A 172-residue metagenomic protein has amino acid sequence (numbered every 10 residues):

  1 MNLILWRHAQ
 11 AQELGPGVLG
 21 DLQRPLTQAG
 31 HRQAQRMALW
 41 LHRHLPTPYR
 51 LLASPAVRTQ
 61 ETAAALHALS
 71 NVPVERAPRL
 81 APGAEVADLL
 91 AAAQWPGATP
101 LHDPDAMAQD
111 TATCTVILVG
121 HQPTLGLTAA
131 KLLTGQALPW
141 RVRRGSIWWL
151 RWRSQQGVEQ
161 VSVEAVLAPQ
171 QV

Functional and structural regions predicted by a protein language model:
N2-A84, A91-W95, T111, P139: Active-site-proximal alpha-helix that buttresses catalytic centers in soluble enzyme cores
L3, A108, T113-I117, I147: Residue-level preference for the first positions of well-ordered beta-strands
A65, K131-L132, R153: Residue-level signal for well-ordered alpha-helical positions
V72-P73, A98-T99, V116-L118: Short, structured active-site "lid" loops
P96-T113: Intrinsically disordered, low-complexity terminal tails and inter-domain linkers enriched for S/T/G/P/D/E
T111-A130: A glycine-rich beta-strand to alpha-helix segment that forms a phosphate/ribose-binding loop at ligand/cofactor sites
Q136-S162, A168-Q171: Domain-level recognition of soluble alpha/beta enzyme cores, biased toward histidine phosphatases/phosphomutases
